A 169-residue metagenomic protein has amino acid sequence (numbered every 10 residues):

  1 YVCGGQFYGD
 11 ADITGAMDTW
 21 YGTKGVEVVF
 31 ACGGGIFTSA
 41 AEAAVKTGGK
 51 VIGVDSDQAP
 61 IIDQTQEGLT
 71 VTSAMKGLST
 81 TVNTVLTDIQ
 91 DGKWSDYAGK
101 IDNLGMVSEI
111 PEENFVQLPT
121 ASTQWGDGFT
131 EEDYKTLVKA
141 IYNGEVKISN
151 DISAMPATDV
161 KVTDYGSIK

Functional and structural regions predicted by a protein language model:
Y1-K169: A residue-level marker of the well-folded mature domains of exported/periplasmic proteins
